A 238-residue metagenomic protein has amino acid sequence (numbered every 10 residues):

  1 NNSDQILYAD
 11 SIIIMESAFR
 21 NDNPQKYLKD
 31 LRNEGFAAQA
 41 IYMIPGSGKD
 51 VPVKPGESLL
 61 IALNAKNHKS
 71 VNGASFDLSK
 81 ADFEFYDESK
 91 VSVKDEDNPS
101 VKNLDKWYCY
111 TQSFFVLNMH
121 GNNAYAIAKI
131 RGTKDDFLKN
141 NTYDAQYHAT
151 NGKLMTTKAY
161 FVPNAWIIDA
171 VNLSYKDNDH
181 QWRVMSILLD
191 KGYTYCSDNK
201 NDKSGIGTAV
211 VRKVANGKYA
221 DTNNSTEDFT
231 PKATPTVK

Functional and structural regions predicted by a protein language model:
N2-Q5, N223: Short, acidic/polar linear motifs in exposed loop/turn regions
D4-A37: Short acidic, flexible loop segments centered on an aromatic residue
M15-S17, D22, I61, K69 (+1 more regions): Residues in flexible loops and secondary-structure boundaries
A40-D228: Solvent-exposed beta-edge/loop recognition patches
